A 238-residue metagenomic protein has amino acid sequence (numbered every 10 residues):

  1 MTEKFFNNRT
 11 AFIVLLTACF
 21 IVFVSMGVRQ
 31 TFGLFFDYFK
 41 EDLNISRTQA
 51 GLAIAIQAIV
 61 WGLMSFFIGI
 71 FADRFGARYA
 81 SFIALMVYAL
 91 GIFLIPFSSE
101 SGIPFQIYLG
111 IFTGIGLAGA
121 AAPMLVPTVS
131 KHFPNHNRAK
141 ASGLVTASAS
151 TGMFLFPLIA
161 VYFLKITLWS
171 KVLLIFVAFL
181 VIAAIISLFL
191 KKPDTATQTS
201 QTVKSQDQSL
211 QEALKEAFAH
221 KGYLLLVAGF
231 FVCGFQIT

Functional and structural regions predicted by a protein language model:
I13-D37, L43-R47, S65-I68, T238: Extracytoplasmic
Q30, A58-F66, F154: Residue-level signature of mid-helix packing/kink "hotspots" within the transmembrane helices of 12-pass Major
M64-G76: Helix-to-loop junctions at the C-terminal end of transmembrane segments in multipass secondary transporters
M86-E100: C-terminal ends and interior cores of transmembrane alpha-helices in multi-pass membrane transporters/permeases
P104-A120, F231: Hydrophobic core of transmembrane alpha-helices in multi-pass small-molecule transporters, especially MFS/SLC-type
G119-F133: Intracellular juxtamembrane helix-capping segments at the cytosolic ends of symmetry-related transmembrane helices
V145-T195: Helix-loop-helix hairpin linking two adjacent transmembrane segments in secondary transporters
K192-E212: Flexible cytoplasmic inter-helical loops of multi-pass small-molecule transporters
